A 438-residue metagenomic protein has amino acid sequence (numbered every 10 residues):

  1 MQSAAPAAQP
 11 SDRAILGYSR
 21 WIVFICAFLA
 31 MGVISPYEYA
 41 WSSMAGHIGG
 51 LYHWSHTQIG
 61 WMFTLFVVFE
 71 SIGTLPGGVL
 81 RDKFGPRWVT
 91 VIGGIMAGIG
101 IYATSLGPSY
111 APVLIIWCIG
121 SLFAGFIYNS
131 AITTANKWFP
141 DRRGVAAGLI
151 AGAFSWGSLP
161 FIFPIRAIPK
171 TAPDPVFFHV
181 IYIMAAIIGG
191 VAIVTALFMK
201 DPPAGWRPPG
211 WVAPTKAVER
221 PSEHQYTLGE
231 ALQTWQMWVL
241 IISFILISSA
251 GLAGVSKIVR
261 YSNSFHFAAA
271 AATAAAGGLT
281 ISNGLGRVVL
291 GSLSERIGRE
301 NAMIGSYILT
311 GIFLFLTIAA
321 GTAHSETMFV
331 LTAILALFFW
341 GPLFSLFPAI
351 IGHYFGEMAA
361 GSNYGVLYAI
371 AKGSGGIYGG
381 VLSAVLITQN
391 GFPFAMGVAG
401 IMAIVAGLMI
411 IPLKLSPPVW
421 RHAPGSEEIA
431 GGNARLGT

Functional and structural regions predicted by a protein language model:
I22-H56, G73, G77, I162 (+1 more regions): Extracytoplasmic
W41-I48, G229-V288: Extracytoplasmic gate region of multi-pass secondary transporters
I72-P108: Conserved MFS/SLC helix-loop-helix module at the cytosolic interface between two early adjacent transmembrane helices
A111-F126, I245, M328-P342: Hydrophobic core of transmembrane alpha-helices in multi-pass small-molecule transporters, especially MFS/SLC-type
F126-F139, P342-F355: Intracellular juxtamembrane helix-capping segments at the cytosolic ends of symmetry-related transmembrane helices
F154-A204: Helix-loop-helix hairpin linking two adjacent transmembrane segments in secondary transporters
S158, Y354-Q389: A late C-terminal transmembrane helix in Major Facilitator Superfamily
A271, G277-N283, V289, S294-I350: C-terminal transmembrane helical hairpin of 12-TM major facilitator-type secondary transporters
